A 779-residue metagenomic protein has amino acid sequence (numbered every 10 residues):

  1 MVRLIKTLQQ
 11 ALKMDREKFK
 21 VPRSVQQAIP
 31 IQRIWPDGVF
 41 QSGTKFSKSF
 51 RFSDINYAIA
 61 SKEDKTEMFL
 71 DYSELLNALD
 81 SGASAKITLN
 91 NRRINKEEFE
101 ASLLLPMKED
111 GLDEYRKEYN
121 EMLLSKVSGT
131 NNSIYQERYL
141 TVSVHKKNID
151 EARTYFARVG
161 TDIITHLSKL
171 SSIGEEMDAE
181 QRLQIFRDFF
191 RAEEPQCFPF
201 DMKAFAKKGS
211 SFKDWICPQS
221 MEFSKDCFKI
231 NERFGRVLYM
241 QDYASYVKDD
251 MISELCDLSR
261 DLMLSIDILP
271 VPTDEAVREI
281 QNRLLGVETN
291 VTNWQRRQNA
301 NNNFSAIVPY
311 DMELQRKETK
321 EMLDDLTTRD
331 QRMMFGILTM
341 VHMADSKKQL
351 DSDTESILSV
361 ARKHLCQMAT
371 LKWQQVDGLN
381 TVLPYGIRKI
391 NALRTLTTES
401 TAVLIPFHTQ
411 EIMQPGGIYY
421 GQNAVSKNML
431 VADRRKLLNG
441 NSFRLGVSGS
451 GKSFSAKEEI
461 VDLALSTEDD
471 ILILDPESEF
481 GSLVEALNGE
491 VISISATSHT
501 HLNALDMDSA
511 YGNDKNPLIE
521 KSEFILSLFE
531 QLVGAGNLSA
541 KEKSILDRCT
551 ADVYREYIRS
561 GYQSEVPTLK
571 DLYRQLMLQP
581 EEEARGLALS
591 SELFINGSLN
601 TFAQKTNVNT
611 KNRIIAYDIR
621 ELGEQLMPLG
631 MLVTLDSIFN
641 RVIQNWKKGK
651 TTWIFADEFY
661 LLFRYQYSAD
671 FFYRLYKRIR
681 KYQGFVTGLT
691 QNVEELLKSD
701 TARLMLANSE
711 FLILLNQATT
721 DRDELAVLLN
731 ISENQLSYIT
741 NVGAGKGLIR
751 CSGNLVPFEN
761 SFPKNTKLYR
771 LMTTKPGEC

Functional and structural regions predicted by a protein language model:
V2-F407: Extended, folded cores of ATP/NTP-driven motor/assembly subunits in large transport and secretion machines
I55, K62-S81, R92, C256 (+10 more regions): P-loop NTPase motor domains
R444: Hydrophobic anchor at the beta1->P-loop junction of P-loop NTPases
K452: Conserved lysine of the Walker
S455: Hydrophobic positions on the alpha1 helix immediately C-terminal to the Walker A/P-loop
D462-L472: Post-Walker A helix-loop "phosphate-sensing" segment adjacent to the P-loop in P-loop NTPases
N488-I492, T701-L714: A short helix-turn-beta junction within AAA+ P-loop NTPase domains corresponding to the substrate/partner-engaging
L729-C779: Conserved P-loop NTPase
